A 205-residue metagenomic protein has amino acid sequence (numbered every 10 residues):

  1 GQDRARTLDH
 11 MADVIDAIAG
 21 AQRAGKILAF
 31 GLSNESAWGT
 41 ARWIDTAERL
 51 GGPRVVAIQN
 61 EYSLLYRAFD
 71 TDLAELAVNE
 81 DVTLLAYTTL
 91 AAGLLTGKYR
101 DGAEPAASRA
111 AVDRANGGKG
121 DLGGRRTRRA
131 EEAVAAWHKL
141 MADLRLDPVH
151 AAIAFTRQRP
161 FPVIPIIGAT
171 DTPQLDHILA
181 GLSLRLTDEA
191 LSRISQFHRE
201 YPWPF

Functional and structural regions predicted by a protein language model:
G1-Q196, P202-F205: Beta/alpha (TIM)-barrel catalytic core signal, keyed to glycine-rich beta->alpha loops juxtaposed to Asp/Glu that bind
